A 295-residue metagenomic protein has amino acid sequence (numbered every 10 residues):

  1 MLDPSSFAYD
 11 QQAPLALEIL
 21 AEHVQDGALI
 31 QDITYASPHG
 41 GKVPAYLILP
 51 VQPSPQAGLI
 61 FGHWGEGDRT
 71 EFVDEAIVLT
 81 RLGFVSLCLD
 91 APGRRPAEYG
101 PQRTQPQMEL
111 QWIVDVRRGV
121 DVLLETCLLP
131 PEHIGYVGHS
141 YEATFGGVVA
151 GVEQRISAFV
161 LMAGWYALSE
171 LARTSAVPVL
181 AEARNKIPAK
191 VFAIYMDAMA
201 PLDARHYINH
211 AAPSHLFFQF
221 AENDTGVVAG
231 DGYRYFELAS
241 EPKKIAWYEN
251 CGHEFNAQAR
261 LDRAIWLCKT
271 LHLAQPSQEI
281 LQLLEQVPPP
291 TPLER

Functional and structural regions predicted by a protein language model:
Y9-P53: N-terminal cap/lid segment of alpha/beta-hydrolase-fold proteins
G62-V114, A172, P178: Cap/lid segment of the alpha/beta-hydrolase catalytic domain
P101-S140: Gly/Ser-rich "nucleophile elbow"/oxyanion-hole loop immediately N-terminal to the catalytic nucleophile in hydrolases
G138-A150: Glycine-rich nucleophile elbow surrounding the catalytic serine of serine-hydrolase chemistry
G147-I194, F255-Q258: Hydrolase active-site cap/lid region
A211-A212, F217-F220: Short beta-strand/loop motif that positions the catalytic acidic residue of the alpha/beta-hydrolase fold
T225-D231: Conserved alpha/beta-hydrolase "acid-adjacent" motif
Y233-R295: C-terminal catalytic histidine-bearing segment of alpha/beta-hydrolase fold enzymes
